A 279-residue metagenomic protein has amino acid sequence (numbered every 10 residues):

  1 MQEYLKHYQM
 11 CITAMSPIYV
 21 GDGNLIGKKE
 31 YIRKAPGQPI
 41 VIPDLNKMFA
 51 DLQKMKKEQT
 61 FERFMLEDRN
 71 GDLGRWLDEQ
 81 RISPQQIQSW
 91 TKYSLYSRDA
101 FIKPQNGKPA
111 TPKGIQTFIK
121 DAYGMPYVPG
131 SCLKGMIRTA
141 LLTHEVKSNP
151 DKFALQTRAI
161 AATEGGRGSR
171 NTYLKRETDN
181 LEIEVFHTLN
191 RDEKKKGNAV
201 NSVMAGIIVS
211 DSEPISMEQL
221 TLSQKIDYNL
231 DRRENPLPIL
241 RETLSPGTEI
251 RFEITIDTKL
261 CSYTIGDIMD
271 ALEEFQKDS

Functional and structural regions predicted by a protein language model:
M1-S279: Small/polar/charged residue-enriched interaction surfaces, especially the RNA/DNA-contacting tracks of RNP/CRISPR
